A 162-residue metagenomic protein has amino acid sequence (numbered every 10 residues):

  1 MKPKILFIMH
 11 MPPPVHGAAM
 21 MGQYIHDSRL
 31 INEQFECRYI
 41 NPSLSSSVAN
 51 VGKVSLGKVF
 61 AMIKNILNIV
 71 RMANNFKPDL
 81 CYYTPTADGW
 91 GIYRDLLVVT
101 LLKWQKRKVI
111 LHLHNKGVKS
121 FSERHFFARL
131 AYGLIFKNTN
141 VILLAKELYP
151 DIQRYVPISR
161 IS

Functional and structural regions predicted by a protein language model:
M1-S45: N-terminal subdomain of nucleotide-sugar transferases
P3, Q105-V109, T139, I158-S159: A short helix->loop->beta-strand "cap" motif at the edges of active sites that frequently abuts
F7, Y39, Y83, L111 (+1 more regions): Structural beta-sheet core signal
N41-R71, A87-R94: A short, charged, and often flexible helix/loop element on the N-terminal side of the glycosyltransferase catalytic
N65, L80-Q105: An aromatic- and histidine-rich active-site surface loop
F76: Active-site charged/polar residues at nucleotide-handling catalytic sites that mediate phosphoryl, nucleotidyl
T86-G91, R107-H125, N140: A short, histidine- and acid-enriched strand-loop-helix "catalytic/donor-clamping" loop that lines the nucleotide-sugar
A131-S162: Donor nucleotide-sugar binding/catalytic pocket of nucleotide-sugar-dependent glycosyltransferases
